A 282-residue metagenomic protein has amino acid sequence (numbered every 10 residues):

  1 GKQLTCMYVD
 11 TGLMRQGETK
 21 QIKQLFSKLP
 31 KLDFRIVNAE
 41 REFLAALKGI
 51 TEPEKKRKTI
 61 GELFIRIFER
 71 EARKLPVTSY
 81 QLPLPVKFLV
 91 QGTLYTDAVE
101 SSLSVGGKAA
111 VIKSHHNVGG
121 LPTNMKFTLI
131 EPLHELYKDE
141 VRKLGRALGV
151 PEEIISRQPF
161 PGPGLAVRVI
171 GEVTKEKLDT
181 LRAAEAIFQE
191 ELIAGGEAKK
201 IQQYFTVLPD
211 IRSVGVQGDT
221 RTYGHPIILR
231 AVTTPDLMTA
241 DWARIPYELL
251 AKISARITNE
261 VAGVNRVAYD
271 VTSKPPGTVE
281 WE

Functional and structural regions predicted by a protein language model:
G1-P76, Y80-E282: ATP/NTP-dependent adenylation/nucleotidyl-transfer catalytic domains that generate, transfer, or process NMP-activated
